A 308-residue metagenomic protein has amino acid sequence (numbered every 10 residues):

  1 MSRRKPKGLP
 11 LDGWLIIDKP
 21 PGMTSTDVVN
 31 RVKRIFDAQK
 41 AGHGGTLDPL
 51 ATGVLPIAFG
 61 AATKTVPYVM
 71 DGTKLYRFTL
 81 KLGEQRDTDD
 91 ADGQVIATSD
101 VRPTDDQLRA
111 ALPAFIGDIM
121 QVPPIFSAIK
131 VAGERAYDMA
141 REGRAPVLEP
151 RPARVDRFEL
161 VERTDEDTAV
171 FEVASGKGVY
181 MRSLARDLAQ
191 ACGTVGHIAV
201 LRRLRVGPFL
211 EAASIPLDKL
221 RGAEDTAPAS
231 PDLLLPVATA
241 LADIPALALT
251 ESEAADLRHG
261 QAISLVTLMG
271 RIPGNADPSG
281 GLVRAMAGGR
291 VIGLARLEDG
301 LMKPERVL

Functional and structural regions predicted by a protein language model:
M1-P20, T26-L47, A51, A191 (+1 more regions): Accessory RNA 3′-end/elbow-binding domains used by RNA modification enzymes
S2-S183, D187-A213, L294-A295: RNA pseudouridine synthases
